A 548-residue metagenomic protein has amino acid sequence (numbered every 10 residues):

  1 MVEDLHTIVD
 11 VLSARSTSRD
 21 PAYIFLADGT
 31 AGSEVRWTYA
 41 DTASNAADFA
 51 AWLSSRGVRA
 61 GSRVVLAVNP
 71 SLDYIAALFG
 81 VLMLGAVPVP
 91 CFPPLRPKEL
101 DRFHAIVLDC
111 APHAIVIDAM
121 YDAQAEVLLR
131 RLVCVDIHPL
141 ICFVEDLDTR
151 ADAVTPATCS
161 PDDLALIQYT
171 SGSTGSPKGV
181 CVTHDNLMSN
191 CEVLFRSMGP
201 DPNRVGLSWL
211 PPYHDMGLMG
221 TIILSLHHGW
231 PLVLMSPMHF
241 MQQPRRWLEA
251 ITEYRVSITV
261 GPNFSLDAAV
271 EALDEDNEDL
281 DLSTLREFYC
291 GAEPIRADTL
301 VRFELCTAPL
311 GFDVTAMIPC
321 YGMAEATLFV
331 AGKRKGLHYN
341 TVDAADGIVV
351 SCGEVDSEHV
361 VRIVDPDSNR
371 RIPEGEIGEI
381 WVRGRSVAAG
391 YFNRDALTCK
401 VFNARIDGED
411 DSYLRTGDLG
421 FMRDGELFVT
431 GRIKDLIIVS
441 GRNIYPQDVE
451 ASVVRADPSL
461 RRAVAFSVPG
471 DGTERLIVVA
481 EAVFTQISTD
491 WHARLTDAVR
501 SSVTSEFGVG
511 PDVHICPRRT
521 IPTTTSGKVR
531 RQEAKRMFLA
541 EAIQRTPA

Functional and structural regions predicted by a protein language model:
D10-T38, A165-I167, T174, G322 (+1 more regions): AMP-dependent adenylate-forming
R19-P21, C142, R150-Y169, G175-S176 (+4 more regions): Conserved pre-ATP/AMP-binding loop-to-beta segment of ANL
Y23-A76, L95-H104, P156-T158, G179-D185: Conserved AMP-binding/adenylate-forming core of the ANL superfamily
M83-A151, P262-N263, A268, L495: Structural core segment of the AMP-binding/adenylate-forming
C142, V464-F466, I477-V478, R500-A548: Conserved C-terminal "lid"/linker of ANL adenylate-forming enzymes
M188-V205, D215-S257, A272-E275: Conserved AMP-binding/adenylation subdomain of ANL enzymes
V256-V260, A272-D346, V360, N369: Gly/Ser/Thr-rich phosphate-binding loop
H359, D367-G375, E379-V439: Conserved ATP-binding/catalytic segment of the ANL
